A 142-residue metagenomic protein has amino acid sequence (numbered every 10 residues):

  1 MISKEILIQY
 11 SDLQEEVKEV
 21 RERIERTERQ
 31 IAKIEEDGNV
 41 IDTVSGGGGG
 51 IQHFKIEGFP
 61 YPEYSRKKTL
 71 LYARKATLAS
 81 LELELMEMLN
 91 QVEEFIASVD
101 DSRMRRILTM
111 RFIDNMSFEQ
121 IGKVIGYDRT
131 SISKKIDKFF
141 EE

Functional and structural regions predicted by a protein language model:
M1-F95: N-terminal interaction/assembly modules
I96-D100, S131: Short coil/turn residues that cap or connect secondary-structure elements
D100-D114: Short amphipathic alpha helix immediately N-terminal
Q120-I125: Short alpha-helical "recognition helix" segments of helix-turn-helix
I136-F140: DNA major-groove recognition helix of helix-turn-helix
